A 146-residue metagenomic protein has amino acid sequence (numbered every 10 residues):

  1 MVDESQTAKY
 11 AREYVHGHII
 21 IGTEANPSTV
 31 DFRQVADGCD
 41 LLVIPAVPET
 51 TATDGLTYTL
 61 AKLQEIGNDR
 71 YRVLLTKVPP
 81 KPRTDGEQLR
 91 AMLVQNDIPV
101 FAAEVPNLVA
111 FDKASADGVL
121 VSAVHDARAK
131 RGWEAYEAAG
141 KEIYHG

Functional and structural regions predicted by a protein language model:
D3, R12-V35: Switch II (G3) loop of P-loop NTPases
I21, I44, R72-L75: Structural beta-sheet core signal
P27-T50: Inter-motif core of Ras-like GTPase G domains
P48-T50, T76-K81, D126-A129: Short histidine/acidic/glycine/proline-rich micro-motifs that form metal- and phosphate-coordinating active-site loops
T53-T76, P80: Conserved C-terminal guanine-recognition region of P-loop GTPase G domains, centered on the G4
P79, L89-S122: Beta-strand-loop-alpha "switch" segments that mediate conformational coupling across diverse proteins
S115-E134, A139: C-terminal boundary of histidine-terminating zinc-finger modules
